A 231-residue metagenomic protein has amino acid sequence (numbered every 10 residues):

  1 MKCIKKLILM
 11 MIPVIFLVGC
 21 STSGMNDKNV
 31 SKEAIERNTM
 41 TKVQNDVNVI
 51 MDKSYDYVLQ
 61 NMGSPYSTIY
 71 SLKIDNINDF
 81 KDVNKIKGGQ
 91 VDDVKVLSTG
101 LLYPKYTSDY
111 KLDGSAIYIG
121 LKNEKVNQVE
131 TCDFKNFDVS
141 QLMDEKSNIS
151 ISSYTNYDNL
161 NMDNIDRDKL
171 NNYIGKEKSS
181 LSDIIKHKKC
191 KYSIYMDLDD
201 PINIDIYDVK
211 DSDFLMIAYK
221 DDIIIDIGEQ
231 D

Functional and structural regions predicted by a protein language model:
M1-I8: Bacterial N-terminal signal peptides that target proteins for export
F16-G19: C-terminal motif of bacterial Sec signal peptides marking the signal peptidase cleavage site
S21-S23: Bacterial signal peptide processing site
N26-D231: Residues within mature, well-folded domains
